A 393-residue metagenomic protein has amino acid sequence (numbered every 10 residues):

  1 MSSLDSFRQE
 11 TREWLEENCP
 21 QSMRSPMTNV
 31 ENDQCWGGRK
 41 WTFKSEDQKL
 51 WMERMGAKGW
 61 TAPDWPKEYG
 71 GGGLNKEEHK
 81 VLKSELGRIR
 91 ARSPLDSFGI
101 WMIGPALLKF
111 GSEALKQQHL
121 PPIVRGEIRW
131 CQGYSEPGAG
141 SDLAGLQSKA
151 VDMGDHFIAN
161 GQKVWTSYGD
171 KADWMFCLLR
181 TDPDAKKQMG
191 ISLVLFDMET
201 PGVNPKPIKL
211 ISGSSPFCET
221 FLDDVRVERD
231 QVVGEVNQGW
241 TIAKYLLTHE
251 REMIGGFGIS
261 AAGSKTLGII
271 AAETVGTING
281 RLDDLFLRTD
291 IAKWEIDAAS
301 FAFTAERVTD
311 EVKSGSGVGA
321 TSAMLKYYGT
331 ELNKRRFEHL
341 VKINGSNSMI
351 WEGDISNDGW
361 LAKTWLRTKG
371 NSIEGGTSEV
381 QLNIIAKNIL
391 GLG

Functional and structural regions predicted by a protein language model:
M1-F98, Q118-R125, G255, I269 (+5 more regions): Amphipathic, small/basic residue-rich leader segments at the start of a protein or domain
S6-F7, V203-F303, N371, K387: Glycine-rich beta->alpha junctions and the first turn(s) of the following alpha-helix
M27, L282, R288, A299-D354: C-terminal helix-coil-helix/basic helical segment that borders enzyme active sites and/or dimer interfaces and provides
E77, V81-L82, M102, W240-H249 (+2 more regions): Glycine-rich phosphate/cofactor-binding loops in nucleotide/flavin-utilizing enzymes
L95-A114, G140: N-terminal glycine-rich flavin-associated loop
G126-Y134, L178: A short, Trp-centered hydrophobic/proline-enriched beta-strand micro-motif
S148-V151: A structural signal for short hydrophobic beta-strand segments in well-ordered beta-sheet cores
D155-H156, N160-K206: A short core secondary-structure module
